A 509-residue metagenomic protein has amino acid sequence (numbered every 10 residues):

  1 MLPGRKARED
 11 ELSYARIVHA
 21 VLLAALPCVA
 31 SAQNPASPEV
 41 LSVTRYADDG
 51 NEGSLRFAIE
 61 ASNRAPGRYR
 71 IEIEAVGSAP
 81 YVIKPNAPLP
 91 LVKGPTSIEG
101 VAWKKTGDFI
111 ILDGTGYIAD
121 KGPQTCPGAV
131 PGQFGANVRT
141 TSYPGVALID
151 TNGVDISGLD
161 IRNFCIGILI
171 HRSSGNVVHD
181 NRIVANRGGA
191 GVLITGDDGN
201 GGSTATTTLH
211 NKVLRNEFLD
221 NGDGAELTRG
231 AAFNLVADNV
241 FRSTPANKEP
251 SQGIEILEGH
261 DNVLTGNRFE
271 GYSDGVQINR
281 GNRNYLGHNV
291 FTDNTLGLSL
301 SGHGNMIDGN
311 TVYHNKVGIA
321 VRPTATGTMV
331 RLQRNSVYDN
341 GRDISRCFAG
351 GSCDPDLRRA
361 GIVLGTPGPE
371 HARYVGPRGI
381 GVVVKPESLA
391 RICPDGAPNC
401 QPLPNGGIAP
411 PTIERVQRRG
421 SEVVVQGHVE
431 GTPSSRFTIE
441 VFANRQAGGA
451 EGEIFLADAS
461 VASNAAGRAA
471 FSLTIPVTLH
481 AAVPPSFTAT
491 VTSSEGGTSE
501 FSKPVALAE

Functional and structural regions predicted by a protein language model:
M1-A15: N-terminal secretory signal peptides that target proteins for export/translocation
V18-P27: Bacterial N-terminal signal peptides
Q33-G167, R172-S174, Y313, Q333-S493 (+1 more regions): N-terminal, post-signal-peptide segments of secreted/periplasmic proteins
E39, Y69, Y81, A87 (+19 more regions): The right-handed parallel beta-helix/beta-solenoid scaffold, focusing on the short coil/turn and N-cap positions
K93-G94, G107, D150-T151, I156 (+15 more regions): Parallel beta-helix/beta-solenoid
C165-I170, R187-I194, D220-G230, P245-E258 (+5 more regions): Short glycine/acidic-rich loop motifs that flank beta-strands on beta-rich extracellular proteins
G496-A508: Edge beta-strands of extracellular beta-sandwich domains
